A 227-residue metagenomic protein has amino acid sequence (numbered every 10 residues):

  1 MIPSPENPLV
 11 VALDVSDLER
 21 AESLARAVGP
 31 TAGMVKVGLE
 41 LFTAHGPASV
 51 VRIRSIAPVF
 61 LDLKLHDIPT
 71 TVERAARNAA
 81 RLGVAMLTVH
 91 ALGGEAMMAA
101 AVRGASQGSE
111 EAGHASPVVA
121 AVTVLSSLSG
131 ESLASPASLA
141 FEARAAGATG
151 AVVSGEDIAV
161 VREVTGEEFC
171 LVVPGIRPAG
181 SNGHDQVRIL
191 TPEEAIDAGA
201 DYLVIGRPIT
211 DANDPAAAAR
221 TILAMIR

Functional and structural regions predicted by a protein language model:
M1-I2, S23-P30, P47-I56, R77-R81 (+3 more regions): Acidic (Asp/Glu)-rich catalytic clusters
P5-L9, D67-V172, I176-N182: Conserved anion-binding
V10, G33-K36, F60, T88 (+3 more regions): Conserved beta-strand positions in the central sheet of alpha/beta enzyme cores
V11, V35, K64, L87 (+5 more regions): Conserved, mostly hydrophobic/aromatic
L24, L61, T70-A79, S181-L203 (+1 more regions): Catalytic cores of alpha/beta
K36-L39, V50-I68, L203: Active-site cofactor/substrate anionic-group-binding motifs, chiefly glycine- and Lys/Arg-rich phosphate-binding loops
V37, A44-P47, G155-V204: A C-terminal functional module that forms or caps the active site or interfaces directly with catalytic machinery
M98-G104, G108, I196, I209-R227: C-terminal helical cap(s) of enzyme catalytic domains, especially alpha/beta-barrels
